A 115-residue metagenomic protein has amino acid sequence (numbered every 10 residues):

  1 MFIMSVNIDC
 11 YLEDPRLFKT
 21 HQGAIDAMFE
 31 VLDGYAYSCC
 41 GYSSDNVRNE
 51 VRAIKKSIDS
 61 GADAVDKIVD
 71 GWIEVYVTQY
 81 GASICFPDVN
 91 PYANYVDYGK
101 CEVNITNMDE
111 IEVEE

Functional and structural regions predicted by a protein language model:
M1-D14, E30-V31, Y80-A82, P87: Short aromatic-glycine-(Arg/Gly/Cys) micro-motifs in beta-strand/loop hairpins
V6-D9, K19-C40: A short, charged, amphipathic alpha-helix used as a generic interaction element across diverse proteins
R16-F18, I111: Generic detection of short hydrophobic beta-strand segments and adjacent strand-loop junctions
D33-E115: Short, mixed-charge low-complexity intrinsically disordered segments
